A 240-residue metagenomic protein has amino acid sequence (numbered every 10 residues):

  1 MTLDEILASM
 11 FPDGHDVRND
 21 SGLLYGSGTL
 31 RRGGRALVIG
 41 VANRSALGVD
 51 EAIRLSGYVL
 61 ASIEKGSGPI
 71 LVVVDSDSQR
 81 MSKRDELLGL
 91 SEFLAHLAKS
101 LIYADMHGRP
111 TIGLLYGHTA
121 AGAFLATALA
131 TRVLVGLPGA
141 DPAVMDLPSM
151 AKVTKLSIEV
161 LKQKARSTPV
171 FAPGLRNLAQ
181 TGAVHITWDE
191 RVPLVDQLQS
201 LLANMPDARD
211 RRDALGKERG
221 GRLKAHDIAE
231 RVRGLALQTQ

Functional and structural regions predicted by a protein language model:
M1-N19, V153-Q240: Amphipathic alpha-helical segments at domain termini/boundaries
G14-G33: N-terminal short beta-loop-beta anion/metal-coordinating cradle
S27-A52: STAS-typified acidic loop motif
R35-G40, R54-K83: A structural preference for short, pocket-lining loop segments at secondary-structure junctions
N43-L47, R80, E86: Surface-exposed cleft-lining segments at the edges of enzyme active sites
V49-I53, L88-S91: Conserved phosphate-coordination/catalytic loops
A52-L60, L94, A128: Short, hydrophobic/amphipathic alpha-helical packing segments that form internal helix faces or helix-helix interfaces
S82-Q197: Conserved catalytic cores of soluble enzyme domains, especially glycine-rich substrate-binding beta-alpha loops
